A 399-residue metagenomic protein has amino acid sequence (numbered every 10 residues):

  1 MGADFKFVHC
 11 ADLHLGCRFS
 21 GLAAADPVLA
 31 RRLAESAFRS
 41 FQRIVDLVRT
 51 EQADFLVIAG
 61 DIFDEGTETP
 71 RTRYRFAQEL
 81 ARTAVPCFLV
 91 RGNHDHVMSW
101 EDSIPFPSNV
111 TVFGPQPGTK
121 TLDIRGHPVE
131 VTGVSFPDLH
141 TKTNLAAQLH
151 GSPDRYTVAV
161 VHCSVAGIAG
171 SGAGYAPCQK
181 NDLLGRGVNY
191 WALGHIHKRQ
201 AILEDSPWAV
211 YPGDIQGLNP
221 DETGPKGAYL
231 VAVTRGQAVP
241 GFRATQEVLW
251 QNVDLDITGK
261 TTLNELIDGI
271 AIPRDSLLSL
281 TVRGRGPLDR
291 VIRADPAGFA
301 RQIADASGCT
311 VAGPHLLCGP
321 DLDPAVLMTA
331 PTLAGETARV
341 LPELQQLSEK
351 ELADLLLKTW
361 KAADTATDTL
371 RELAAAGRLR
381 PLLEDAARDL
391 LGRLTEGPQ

Functional and structural regions predicted by a protein language model:
M1-P27, K226, A232-D254: Domain-start "cap" segments at the beginnings of catalytic or binding domains
M1-Y74, E372, A376-R388, G397-Q399: N-terminal active-site segment of His-dependent metallophosphoesterases
D4, Q52, G187, R274-S276 (+1 more regions): Short loop/turn motifs at secondary-structure junctions
H9, G114, G133, Y211 (+2 more regions): Structural signal for conserved beta-strand scaffold positions within catalytic alpha/beta enzyme cores
D26, F55, D64-Q237: His/Asp/Glu-rich metal-coordinating catalytic cores of metallo-dependent phosphodiesterases/hydrolases acting on
R43-E51, E79, Q148, K198 (+1 more regions): A generic secondary-structure signal
A59, G194, R283: Conserved residues at the C-terminal ends of beta-strands
P240-Q399: Accessory, non-catalytic peripheral segments of nucleic-acid enzymes
